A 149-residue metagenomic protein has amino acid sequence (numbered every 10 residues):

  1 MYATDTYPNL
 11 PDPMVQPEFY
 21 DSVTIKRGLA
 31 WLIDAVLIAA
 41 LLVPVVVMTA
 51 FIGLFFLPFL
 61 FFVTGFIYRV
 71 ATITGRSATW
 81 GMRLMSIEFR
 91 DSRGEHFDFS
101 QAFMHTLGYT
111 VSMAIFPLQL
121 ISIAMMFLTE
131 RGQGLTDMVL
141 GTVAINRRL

Functional and structural regions predicted by a protein language model:
M1-L149: Membrane-interfacial and juxtamembrane segments of integral membrane proteins
